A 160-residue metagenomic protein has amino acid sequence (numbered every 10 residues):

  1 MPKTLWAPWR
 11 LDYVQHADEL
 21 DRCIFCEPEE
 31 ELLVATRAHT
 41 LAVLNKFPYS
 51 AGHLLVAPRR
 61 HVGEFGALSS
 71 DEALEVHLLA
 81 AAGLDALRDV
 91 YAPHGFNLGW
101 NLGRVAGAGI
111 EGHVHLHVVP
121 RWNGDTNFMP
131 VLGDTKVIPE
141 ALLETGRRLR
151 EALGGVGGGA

Functional and structural regions predicted by a protein language model:
M1-A160: HIT superfamily nucleotide-processing domains
